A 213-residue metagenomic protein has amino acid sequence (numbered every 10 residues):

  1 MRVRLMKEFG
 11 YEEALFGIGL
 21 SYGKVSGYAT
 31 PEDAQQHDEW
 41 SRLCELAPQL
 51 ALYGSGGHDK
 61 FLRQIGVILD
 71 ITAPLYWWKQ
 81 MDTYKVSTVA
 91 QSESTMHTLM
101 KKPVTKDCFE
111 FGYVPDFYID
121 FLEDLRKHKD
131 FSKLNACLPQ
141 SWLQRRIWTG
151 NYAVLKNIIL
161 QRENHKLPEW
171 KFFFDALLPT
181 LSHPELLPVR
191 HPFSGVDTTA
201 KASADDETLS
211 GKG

Functional and structural regions predicted by a protein language model:
M1-G213: Family-specific signature for flavin-dependent thymidylate synthase
